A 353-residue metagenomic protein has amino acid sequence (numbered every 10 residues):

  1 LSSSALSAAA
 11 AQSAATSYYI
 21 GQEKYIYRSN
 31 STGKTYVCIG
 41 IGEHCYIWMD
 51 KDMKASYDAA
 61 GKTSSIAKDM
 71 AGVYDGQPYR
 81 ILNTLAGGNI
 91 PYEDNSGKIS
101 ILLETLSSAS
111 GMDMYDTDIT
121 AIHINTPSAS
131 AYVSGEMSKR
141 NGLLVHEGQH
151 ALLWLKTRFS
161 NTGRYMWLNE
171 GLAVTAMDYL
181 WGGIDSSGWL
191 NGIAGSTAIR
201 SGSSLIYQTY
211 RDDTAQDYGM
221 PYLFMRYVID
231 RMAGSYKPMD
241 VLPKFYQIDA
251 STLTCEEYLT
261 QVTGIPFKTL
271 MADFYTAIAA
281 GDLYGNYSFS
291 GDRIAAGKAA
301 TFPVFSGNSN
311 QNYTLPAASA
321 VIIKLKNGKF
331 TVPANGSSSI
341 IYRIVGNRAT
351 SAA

Functional and structural regions predicted by a protein language model:
L1-S31: Extreme N-terminal leader/anchor segments
T32-I39, G111-M114: Short, surface-exposed beta-strand/loop micro-motifs that present aromatic residues
E43-Y165, L172, A176, G183-D185: Juxtacatalytic substrate-recognition/specificity segment
Y115, S138, F159-R231, Y246-A279: Acidic/His/Gly-enriched intrinsically disordered linker/tail segments that often contain short helix/coil "MoRF-like"
G135, K139, R164, D212 (+3 more regions): Short, solvent-exposed segments of well-ordered alpha helices
Y236-K237: Short loop/turn motifs that connect adjacent beta-strands in outer-membrane beta-barrel proteins
S251-A353: Beta/coil-rich, acidic/histidine-enriched accessory regions frequently appended to metallopeptidases
